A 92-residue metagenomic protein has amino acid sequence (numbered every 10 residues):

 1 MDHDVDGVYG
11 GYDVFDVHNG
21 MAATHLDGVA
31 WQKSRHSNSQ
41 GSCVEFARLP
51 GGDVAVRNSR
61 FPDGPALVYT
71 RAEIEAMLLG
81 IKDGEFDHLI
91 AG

Functional and structural regions predicted by a protein language model:
M1-W31: Negatively charged, low-complexity tracts enriched in Asp/Glu with abundant Ser/Thr
G7-G10, L67, G84: Intrinsically disordered, low-complexity segments enriched in small/polar residues
N19, R60-P62, L79-K82: Preference for short coil/turn "hinge" residues that link or interrupt alpha-helices
G20-A22, L67, A76: Alpha-helical interaction segments
H25-L26, H36, Q40-G41, H88-I90: A charge-rich, low-complexity, intrinsically flexible signal that marks solvent-exposed coils, linkers, repeats
K33-A72: A short, structured beta-strand/loop element
Y69-G92: Mixed-charge, Lys/Arg-enriched low-complexity segments
